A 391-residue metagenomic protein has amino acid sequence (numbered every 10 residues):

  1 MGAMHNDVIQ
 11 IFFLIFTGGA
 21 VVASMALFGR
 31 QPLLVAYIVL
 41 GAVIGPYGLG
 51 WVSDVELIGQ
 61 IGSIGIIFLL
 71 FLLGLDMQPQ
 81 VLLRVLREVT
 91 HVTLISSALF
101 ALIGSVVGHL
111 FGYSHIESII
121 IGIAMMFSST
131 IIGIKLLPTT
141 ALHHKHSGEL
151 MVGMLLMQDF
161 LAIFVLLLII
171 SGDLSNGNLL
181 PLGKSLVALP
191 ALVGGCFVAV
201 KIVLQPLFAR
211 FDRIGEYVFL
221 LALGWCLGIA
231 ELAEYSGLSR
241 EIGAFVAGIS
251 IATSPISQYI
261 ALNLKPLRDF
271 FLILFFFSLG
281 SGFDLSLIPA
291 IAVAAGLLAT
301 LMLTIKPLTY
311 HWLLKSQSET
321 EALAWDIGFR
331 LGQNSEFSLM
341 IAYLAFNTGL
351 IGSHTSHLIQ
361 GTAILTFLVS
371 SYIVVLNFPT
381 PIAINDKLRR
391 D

Functional and structural regions predicted by a protein language model:
M1-D391: Transmembrane helical cores of multi-pass secondary ion antiporters/exchangers
